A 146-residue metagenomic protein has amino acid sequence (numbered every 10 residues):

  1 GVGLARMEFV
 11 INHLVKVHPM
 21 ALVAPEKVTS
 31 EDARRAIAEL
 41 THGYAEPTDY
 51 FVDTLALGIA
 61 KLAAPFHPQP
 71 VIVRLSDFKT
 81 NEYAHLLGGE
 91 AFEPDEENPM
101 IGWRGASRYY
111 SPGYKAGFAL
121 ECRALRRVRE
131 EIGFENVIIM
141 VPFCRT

Functional and structural regions predicted by a protein language model:
G1-T146: Conserved alpha/beta-domain cores
